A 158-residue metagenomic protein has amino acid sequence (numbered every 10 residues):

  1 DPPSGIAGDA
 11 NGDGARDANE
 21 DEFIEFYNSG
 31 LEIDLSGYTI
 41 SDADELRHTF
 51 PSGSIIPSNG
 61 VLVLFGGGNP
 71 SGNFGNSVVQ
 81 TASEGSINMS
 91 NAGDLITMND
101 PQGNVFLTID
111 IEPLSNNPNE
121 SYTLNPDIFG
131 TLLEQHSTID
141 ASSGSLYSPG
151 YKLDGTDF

Functional and structural regions predicted by a protein language model:
D1-F158: Intrinsically disordered, low-complexity linkers and terminal tails enriched in Ser/Thr/Pro/Gly with interspersed basic
